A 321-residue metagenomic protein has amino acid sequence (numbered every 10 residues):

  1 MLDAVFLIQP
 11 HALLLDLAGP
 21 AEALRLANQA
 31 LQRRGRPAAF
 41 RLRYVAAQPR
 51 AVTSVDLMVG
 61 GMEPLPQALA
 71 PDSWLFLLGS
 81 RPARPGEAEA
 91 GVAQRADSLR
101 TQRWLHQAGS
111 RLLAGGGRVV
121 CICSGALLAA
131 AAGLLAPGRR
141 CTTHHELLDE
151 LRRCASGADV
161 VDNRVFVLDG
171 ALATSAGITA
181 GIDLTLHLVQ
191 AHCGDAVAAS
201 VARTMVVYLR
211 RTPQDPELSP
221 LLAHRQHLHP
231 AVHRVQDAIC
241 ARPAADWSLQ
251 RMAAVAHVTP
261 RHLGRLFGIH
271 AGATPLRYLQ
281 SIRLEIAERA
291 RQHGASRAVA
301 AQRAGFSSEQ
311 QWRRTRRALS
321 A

Functional and structural regions predicted by a protein language model:
M1-V119, L128-A131, Q190, A199 (+1 more regions): Extended, subdomain-level signal for the structured scaffold at the beginning of enzyme domains
A21, R25, R152, I182-L186: Predominant activation on well-ordered alpha-helical scaffold segments within soluble catalytic domains
L113-V119, L135-R140, A171: Short active-site oxyanion
A129-L135, I182: Acidic/polar active-site rim loop that often engages polyanionic ligands
A136-N163: A conserved active-site-flanking secondary-structure segment within enzyme catalytic domains
V160-A173, T204-V207, Q214-P220: Conserved Rossmann-fold dehydrogenase catalytic segment
L168-T204: Conserved anion/nucleotide-ligand pocket segment
